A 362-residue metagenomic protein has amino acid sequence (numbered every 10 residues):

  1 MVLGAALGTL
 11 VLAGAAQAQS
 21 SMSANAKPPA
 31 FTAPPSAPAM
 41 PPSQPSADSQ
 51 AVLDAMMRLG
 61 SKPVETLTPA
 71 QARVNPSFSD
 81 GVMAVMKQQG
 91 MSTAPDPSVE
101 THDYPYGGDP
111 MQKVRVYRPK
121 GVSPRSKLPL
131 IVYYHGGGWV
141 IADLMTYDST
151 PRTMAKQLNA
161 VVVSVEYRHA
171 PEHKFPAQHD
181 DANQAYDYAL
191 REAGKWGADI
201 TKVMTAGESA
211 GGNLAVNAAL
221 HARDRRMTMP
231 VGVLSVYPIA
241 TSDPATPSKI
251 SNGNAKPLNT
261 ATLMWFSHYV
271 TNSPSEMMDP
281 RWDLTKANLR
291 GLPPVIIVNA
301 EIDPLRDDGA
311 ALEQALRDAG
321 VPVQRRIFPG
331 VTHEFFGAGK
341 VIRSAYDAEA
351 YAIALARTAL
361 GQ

Functional and structural regions predicted by a protein language model:
M1-L3, Q19-S20: Generic N-terminal amphipathic/basic segments
V2-A13: Bacterial N-terminal signal peptides
G14-A18: Sec/Tat signal peptide C-region and signal peptidase I cleavage site
Q19-Q362: Alpha/beta-hydrolase superfamily serine-hydrolase fold, recognizing
